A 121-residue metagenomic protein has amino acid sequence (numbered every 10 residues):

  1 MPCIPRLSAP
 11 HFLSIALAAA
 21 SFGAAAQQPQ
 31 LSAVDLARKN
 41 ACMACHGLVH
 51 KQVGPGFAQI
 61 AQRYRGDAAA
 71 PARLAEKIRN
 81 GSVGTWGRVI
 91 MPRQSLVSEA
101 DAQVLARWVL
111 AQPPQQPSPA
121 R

Functional and structural regions predicted by a protein language model:
M1-A9: N-terminal secretory signal peptides that target proteins for export/translocation
P10-S21: Bacterial N-terminal signal peptides
G23-A37, R63, A120-R121: Electrostatic cytochrome c docking/interface patches
R38, Q62-R65, R79-V83, R107-P114: Sec-exported extracytoplasmic/periplasmic mature domains
K39-V49, L105: The canonical Cys-X-X-Cys-His
V53-Q62, R79-V104, R121: Axial heme c-ligation environment in periplasmic c-type cytochrome domains
P113-R121: Short, charged, intrinsically disordered terminal tails
